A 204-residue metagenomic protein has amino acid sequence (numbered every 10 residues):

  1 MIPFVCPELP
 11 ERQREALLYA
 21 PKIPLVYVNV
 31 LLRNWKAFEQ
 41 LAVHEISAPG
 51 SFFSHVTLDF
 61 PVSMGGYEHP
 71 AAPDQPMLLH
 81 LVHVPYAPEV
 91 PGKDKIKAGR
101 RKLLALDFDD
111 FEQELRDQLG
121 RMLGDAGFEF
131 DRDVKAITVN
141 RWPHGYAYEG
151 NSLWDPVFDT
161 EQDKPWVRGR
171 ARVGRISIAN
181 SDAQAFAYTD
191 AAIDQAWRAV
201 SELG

Functional and structural regions predicted by a protein language model:
M1-S47: Glycine-rich loop(s) and the adjacent beta-strand/alpha-helix scaffold that form part
L31, A37-G204: Conserved flavin/dinucleotide-binding core of flavoenzymes
